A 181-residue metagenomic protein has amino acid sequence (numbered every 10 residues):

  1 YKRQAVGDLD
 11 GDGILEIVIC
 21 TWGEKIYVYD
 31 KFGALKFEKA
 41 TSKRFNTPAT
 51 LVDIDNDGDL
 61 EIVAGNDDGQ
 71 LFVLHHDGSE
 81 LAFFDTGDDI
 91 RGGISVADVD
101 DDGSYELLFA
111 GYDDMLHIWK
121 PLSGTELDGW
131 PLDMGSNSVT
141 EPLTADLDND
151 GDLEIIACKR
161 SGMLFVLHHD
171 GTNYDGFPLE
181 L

Functional and structural regions predicted by a protein language model:
K2-L181: Extracytoplasmic/lumenal domain signature
